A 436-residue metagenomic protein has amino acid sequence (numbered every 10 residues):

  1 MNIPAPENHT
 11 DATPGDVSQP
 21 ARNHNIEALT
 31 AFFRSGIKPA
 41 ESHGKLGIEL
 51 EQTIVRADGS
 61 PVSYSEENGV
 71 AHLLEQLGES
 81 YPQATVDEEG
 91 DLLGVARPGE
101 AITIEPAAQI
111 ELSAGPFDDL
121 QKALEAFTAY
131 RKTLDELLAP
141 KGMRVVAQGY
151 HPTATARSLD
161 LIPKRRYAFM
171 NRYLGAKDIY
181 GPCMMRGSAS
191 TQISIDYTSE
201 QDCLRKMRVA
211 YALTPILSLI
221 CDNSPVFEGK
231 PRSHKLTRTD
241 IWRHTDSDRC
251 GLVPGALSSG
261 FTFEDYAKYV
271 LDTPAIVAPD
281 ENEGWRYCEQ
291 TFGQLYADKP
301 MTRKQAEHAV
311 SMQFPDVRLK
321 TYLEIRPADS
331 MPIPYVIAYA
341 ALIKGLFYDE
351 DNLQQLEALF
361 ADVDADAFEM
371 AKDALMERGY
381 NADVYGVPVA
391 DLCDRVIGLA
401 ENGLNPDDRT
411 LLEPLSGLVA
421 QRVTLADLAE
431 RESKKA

Functional and structural regions predicted by a protein language model:
N2-I179, G187, Y335, Y339-Y348 (+2 more regions): Terminal catalytic/cofactor-binding subdomain
E51-T53, Q192-S194, E324-R326: Structured core elements
R56-D58, Y197-S199, D329: Non-catalytic surface loops within mature trypsin-like serine protease
A114, I195-Y197, P327: Short glycine-centered, acidic/aromatic-flanked micro-motifs in structured strand/loop junctions that mark active-site
P140, V145-V146, Y150-R318: Loop-rich catalytic cores of soluble enzymes, especially ATP-dependent carboxylate-amine ligases and other
G284-D366: Long, well-ordered mid-to-C-terminal structural blocks that present hydrophobic/aromatic surfaces
